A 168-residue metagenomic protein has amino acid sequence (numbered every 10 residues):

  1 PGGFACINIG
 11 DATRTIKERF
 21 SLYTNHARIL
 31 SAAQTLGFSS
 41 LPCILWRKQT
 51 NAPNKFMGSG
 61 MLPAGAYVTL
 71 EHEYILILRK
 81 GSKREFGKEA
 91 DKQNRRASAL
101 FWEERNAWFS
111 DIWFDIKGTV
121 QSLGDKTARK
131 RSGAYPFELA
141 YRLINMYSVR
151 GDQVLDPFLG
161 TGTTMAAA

Functional and structural regions predicted by a protein language model:
P1-A168: Core catalytic lobe of class I
